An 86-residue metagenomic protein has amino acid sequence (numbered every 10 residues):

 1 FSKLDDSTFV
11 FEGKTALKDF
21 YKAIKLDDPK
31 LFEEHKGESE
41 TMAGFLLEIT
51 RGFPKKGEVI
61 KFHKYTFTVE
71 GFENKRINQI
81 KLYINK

Functional and structural regions predicted by a protein language model:
F1-K86: Cytosolic regulatory modules rich in charged/polar residues
